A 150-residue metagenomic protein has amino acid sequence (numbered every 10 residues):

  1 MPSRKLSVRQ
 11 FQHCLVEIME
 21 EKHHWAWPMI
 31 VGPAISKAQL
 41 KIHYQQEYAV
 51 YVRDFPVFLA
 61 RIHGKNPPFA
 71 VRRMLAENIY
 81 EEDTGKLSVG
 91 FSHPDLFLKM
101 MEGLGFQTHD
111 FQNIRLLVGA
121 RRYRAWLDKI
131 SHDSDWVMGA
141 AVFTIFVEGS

Functional and structural regions predicted by a protein language model:
P2-W27: Acidic, low-complexity proline/glycine-rich segments
S7-Q10, C14, R73-S150: Active-site-proximal alpha-helical scaffolds that flank and shape metal-associated catalytic sites
V16, E20-E21, I30-V31, I35-P67 (+2 more regions): Alpha-helical bundle segments that constitute or directly flank the non-heme di-iron/ferroxidase center
A26, L40-H43, A49, P94-L96 (+1 more regions): Broad hydrophobic/π-residue packing in well-ordered secondary structure
W27-P28, K129: A short small-residue
F69-V71: Membrane-helix interface segments
